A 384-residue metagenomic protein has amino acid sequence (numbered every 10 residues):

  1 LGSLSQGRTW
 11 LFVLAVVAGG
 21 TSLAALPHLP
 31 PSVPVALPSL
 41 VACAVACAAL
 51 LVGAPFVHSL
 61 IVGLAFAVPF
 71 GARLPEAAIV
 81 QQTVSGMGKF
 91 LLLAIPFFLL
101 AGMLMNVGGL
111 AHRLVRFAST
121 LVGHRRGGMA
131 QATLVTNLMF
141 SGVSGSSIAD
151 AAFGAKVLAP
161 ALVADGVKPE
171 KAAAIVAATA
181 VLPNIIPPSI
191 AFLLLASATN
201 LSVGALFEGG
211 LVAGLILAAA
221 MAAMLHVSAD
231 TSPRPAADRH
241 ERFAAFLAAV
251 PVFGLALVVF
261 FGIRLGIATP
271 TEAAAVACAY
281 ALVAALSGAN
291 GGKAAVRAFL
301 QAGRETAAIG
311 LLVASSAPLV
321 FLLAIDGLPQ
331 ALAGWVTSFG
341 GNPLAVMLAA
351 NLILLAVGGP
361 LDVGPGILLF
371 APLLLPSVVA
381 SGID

Functional and structural regions predicted by a protein language model:
L1-D384: Alpha-helical transmembrane segments of multi-pass membrane transport proteins
